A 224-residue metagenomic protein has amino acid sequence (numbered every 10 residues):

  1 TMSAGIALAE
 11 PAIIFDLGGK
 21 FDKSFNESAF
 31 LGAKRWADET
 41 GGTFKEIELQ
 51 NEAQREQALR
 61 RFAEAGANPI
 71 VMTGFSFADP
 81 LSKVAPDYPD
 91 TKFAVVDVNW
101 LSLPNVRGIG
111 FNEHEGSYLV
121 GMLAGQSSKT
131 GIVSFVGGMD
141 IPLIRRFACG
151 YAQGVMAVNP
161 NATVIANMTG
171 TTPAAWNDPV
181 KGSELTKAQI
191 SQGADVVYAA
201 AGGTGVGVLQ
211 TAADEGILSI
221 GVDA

Functional and structural regions predicted by a protein language model:
T1-A7: Gram-negative bacterial Sec-dependent N-terminal signal peptides
A7-A224: A residue-level marker of the well-folded mature domains of exported/periplasmic proteins
